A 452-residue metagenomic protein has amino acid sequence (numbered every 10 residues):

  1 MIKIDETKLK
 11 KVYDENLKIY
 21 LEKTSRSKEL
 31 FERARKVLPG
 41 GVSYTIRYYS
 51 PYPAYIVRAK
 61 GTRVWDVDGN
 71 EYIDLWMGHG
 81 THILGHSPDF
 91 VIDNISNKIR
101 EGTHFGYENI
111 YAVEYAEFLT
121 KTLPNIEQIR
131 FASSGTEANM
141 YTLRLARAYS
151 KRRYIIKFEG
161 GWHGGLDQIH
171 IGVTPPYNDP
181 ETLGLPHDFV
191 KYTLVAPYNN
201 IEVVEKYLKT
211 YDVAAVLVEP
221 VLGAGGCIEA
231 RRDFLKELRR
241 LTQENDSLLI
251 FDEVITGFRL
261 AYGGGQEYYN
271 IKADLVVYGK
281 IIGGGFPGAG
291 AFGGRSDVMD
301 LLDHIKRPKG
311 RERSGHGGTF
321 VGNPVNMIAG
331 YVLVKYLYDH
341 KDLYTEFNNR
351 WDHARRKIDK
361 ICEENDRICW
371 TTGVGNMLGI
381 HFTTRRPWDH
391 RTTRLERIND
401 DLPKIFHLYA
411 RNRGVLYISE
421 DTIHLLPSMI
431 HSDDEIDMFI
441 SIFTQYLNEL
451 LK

Functional and structural regions predicted by a protein language model:
I2-K452: Conserved N-terminal phosphate-binding loop of PLP-dependent enzymes in the Aspartate aminotransferase
